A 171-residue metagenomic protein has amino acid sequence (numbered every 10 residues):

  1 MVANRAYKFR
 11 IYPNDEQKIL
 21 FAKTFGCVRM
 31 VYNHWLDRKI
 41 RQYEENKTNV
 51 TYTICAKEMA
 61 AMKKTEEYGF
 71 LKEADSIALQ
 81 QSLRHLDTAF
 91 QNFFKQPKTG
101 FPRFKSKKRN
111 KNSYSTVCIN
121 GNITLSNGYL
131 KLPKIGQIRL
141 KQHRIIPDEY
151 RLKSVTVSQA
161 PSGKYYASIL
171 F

Functional and structural regions predicted by a protein language model:
M1-F171: Nucleic-acid substrate recognition interfaces
